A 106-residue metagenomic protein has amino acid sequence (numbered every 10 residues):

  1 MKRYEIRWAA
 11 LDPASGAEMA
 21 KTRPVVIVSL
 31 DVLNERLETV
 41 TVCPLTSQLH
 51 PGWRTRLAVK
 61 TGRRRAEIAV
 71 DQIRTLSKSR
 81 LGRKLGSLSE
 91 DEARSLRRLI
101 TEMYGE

Functional and structural regions predicted by a protein language model:
M1-E106: Conserved functional hotspots at enzyme active or ligand-binding sites that engage polyanionic ligands
